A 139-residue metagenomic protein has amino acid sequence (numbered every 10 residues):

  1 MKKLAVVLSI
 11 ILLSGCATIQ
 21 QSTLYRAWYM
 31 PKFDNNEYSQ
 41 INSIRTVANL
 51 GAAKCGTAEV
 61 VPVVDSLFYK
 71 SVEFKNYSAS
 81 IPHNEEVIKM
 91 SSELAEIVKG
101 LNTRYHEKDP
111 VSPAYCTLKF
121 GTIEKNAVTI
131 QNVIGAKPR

Functional and structural regions predicted by a protein language model:
M1-L4: Positively charged n-region of N-terminal signal peptides that target proteins for export
V6-S9: Sec-dependent N-terminal signal peptides
L12-G15: C-terminal motif of bacterial Sec signal peptides marking the signal peptidase cleavage site
A17-Q20: Bacterial signal peptide processing site
L24-N42, A58-P62, P110, A114-T117: Short, solvent-exposed segments of well-ordered alpha helices
F33, E37-Q40, V47-V87: Alpha-helical segments in soluble extracytoplasmic regions
D34, I97-R139: C-terminal amphipathic alpha-helix
F68-C116: Long, amphipathic, charge-rich alpha-helical segments that form helical bundles/coiled-coils
